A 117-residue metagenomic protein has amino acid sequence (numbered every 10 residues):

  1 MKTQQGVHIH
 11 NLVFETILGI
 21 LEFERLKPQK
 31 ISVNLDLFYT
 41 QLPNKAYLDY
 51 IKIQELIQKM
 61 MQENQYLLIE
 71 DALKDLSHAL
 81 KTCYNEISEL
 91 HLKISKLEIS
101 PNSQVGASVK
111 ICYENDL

Functional and structural regions predicted by a protein language model:
M1-L117: N-terminal, polar/charged subdomain of small-to-medium soluble alpha/beta proteins
